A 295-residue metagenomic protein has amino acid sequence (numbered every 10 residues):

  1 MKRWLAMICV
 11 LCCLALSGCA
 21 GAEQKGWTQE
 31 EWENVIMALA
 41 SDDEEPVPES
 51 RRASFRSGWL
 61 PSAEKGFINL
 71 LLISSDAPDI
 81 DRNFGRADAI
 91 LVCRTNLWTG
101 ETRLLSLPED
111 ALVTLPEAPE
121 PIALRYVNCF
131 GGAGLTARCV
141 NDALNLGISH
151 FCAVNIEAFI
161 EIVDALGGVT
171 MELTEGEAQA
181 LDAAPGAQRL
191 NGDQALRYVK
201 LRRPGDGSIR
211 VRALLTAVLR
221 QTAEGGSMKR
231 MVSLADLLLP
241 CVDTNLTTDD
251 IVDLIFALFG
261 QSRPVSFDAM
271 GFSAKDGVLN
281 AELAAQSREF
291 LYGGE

Functional and structural regions predicted by a protein language model:
M1-W4: Positively charged n-region of N-terminal signal peptides that target proteins for export
A6-L14: Hydrophobic helical h-region of N-terminal Sec-dependent signal peptides in bacterial secretory/periplasmic proteins
S17-G18: C-terminal motif of bacterial Sec signal peptides marking the signal peptidase cleavage site
T28-A40, E44-L60, G66-N69, I80 (+4 more regions): C-terminal solvent-exposed extensions
R51-W59, L72-I80, R86-L91, A123-N141 (+2 more regions): N-terminal post-signal-peptidase region of extra-cytosolic proteins
P61, E157-L237: Flexible, polar/acidic helix-loop-strand segments at domain edges
K65-I68, G85-I90, T99-L107, P119 (+6 more regions): Extracytoplasmic
A77-R82, P121-G131, L144-H150, K200-D206 (+3 more regions): Second-shell loop/turn segments in exported
